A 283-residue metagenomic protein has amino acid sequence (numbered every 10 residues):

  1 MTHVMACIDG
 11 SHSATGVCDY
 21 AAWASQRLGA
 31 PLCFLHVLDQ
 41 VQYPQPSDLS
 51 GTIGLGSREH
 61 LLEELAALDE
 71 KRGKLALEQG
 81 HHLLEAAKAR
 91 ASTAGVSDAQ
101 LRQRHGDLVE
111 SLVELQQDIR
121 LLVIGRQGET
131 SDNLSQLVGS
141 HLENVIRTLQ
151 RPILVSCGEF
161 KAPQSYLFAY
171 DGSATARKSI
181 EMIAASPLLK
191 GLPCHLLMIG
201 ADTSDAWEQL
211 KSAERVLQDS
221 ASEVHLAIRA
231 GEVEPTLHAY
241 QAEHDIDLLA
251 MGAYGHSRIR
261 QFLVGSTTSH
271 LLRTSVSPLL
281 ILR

Functional and structural regions predicted by a protein language model:
M1-T2, R283: Absolute protein N-terminus
T2-L65, T148, K161-I228, I246: Small/aliphatic-rich secondary-structure junction motif
H3-V4, D69-G73: A short, mixed-charge helix-start or loop-turn motif at secondary-structure junctions
S13-A14, C18-Y20, S25-R27, L101-F160 (+1 more regions): Gly/Ser-rich helix-loop-strand patches that form or flank binding pockets for ribonucleotide-derived cofactors
D39-Q42, K71-L122, D219-F262, S277: Structural beta-alpha unit
Q45-S47, S135-Q136, S165-F168, L237-A239 (+1 more regions): Short secondary-structure transition/capping segments
